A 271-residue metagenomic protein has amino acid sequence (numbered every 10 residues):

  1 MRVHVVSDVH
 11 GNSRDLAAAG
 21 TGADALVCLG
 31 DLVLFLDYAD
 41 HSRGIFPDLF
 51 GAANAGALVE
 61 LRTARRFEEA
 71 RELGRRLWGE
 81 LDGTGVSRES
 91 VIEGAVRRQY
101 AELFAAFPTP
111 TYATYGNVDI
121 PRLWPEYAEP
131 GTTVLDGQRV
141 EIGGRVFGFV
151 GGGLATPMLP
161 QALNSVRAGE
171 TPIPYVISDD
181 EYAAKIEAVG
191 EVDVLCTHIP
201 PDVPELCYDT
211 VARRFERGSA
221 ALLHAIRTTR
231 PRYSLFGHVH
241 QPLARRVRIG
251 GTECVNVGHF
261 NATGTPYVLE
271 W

Functional and structural regions predicted by a protein language model:
M1-H4: Extreme N-terminal starter segment of soluble prokaryotic enzymes
V6, G11-I142, V257: Core catalytic region of metal-dependent phosphoesterases/phosphodiesterases, especially metallo-beta-lactamase-like
H10-D15, V33-D37, T114-W124, A155-P160 (+3 more regions): Active-site environment of divalent metal-dependent phosphoester hydrolases
G20, F104, I186-E187, I226: Short hydrophobic patches on amphipathic alpha-helices that form coiled-coil/helix-mediated interaction surfaces
A25, V192, S219-F236: Proline-aspartate-enriched helix->loop->beta-strand connector
L36-R43, P47-V86, R145-A212: Active-site-proximal loop/helix segment associated with metal-binding centers of metalloenzymes
R97-R98, G131-T132, V211-L222: Charged helix-capping and loop-helix junction motifs
R139-G144, P160, L223-T228, Q241-W271: Binuclear metal-dependent phosphoesterase catalytic core
